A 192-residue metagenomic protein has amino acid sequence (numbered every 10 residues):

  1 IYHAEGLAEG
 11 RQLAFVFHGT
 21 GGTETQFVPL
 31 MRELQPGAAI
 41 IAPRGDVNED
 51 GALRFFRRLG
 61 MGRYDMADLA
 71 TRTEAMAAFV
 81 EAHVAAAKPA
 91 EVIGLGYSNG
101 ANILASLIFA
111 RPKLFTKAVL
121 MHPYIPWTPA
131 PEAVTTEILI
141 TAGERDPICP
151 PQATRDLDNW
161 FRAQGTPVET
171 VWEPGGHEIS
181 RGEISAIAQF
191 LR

Functional and structural regions predicted by a protein language model:
I1-L7, R11-P89: Serine-hydrolase catalytic machinery in alpha/beta-hydrolase-like enzymes
G19, S98, E144, P174: Residue-level signal for short, function-critical loop segments
G22-T23, N48-E49, P126, P147 (+1 more regions): Active-site loop signature of alpha/beta-hydrolase-fold enzymes
R44, L95, M121-H122, T141 (+1 more regions): Alpha/beta-hydrolase-fold catalytic nucleophile elbow
E91-T135: Primarily recognizes the serine-hydrolase "nucleophile elbow" in alpha/beta-hydrolase and SGNH/GDSL folds
A133-I138, Q164-T166: Short, proline-enriched alpha-helix->beta-strand connector loops that line the catalytic pocket of alpha/beta-hydrolase
L139-A142, D146: Short beta-strand/loop motif that positions the catalytic acidic residue of the alpha/beta-hydrolase fold
Q152-R192: C-terminal catalytic histidine-bearing segment of alpha/beta-hydrolase fold enzymes
